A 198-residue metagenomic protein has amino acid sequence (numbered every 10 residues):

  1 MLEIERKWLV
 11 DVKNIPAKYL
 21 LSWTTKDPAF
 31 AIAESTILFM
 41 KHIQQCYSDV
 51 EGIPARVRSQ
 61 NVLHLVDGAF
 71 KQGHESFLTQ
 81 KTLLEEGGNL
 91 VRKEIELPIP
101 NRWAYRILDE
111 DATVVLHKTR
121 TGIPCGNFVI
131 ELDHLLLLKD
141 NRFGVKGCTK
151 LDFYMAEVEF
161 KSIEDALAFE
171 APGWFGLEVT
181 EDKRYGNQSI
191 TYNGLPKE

Functional and structural regions predicted by a protein language model:
M1-E198: Phosphate-end processing signature that detects enzymes handling 5′-triphosphorylated RNA and polyphosphate
